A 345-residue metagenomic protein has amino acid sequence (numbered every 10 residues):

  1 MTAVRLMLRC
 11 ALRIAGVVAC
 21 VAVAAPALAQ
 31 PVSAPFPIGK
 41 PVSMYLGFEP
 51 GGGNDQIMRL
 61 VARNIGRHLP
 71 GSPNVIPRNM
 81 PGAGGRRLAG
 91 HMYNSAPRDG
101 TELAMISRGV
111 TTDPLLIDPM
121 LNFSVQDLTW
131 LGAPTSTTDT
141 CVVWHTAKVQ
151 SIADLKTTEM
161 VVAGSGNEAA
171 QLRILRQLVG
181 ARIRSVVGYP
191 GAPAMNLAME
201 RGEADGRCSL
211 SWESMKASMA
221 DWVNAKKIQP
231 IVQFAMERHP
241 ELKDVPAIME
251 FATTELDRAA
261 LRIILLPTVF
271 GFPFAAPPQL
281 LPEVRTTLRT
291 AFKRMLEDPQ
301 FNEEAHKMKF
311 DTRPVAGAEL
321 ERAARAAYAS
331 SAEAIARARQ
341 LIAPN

Functional and structural regions predicted by a protein language model:
T2-V18: Bacterial N-terminal signal peptides that target proteins for export
A29-L128, E159, N167-E168, Q177-A220 (+4 more regions): N-terminal (or domain-start) structured segment
M58, A62, A89, I152 (+6 more regions): Extracytoplasmic/secreted envelope proteins and their assembly/folding machinery, especially bacterial periplasmic
T101-A104, L121-T140, Q229-P230, R258-L265: A structural signal for short loop-to-beta-strand junctions that line the ligand-binding cleft of periplasmic/secreted
T111-P119, A133-A147, R173-L178, P267-A275: Periplasmic solute-binding protein
S136, S218-L296, P344-N345: C-terminal lobe and pocket-closing loops of periplasmic/extracytoplasmic Venus-flytrap solute-binding proteins
V143-M160, K243: Flexible hinge/capping segments at coil-to-helix
